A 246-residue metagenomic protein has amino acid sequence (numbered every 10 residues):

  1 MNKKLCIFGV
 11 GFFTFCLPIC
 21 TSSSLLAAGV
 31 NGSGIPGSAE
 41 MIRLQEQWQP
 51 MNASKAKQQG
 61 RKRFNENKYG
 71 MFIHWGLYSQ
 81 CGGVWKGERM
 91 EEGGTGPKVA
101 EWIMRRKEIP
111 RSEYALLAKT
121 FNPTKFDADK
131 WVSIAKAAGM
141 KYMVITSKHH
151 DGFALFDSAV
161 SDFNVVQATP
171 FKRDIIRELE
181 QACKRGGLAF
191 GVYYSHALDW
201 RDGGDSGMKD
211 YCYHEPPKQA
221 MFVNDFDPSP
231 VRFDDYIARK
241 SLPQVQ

Functional and structural regions predicted by a protein language model:
M1, S23, E88-M90: Short linear, low-complexity motifs centered on an aromatic residue
M1-K4, A135: Positively charged n-region of N-terminal signal peptides that target proteins for export
M1-N2, L17, E66: Generic N-terminal leader/processing signal
K4-C6, S24, G29: N-terminal start and proteolytic maturation junction detector
I7-F8, F72: General helical structural elements
G9-S24: Bacterial N-terminal signal peptides
A28-Q246: Mature catalytic domains of secreted/periplasmic carbohydrate-active enzymes
